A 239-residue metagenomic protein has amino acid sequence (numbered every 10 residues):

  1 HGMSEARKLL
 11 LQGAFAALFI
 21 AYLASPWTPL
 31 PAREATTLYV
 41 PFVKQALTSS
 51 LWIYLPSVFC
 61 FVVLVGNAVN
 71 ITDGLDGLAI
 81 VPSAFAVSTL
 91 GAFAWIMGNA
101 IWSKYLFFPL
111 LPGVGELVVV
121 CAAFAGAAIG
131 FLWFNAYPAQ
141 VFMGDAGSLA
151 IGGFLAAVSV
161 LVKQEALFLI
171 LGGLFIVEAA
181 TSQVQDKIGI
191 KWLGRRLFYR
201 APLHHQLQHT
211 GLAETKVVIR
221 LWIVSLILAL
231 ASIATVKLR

Functional and structural regions predicted by a protein language model:
H1-L11: Membrane-interfacial loop-to-helix junctions in multi-pass inner-membrane proteins
H1-M3, V40-L47, A213: Membrane interface segments of multi-pass transport proteins and intramembrane proteases
L10-F19: Hydrophobic alpha-helical transmembrane segments
F19-L38, I53-I71, L75-R239: Alpha-helical transmembrane segments
